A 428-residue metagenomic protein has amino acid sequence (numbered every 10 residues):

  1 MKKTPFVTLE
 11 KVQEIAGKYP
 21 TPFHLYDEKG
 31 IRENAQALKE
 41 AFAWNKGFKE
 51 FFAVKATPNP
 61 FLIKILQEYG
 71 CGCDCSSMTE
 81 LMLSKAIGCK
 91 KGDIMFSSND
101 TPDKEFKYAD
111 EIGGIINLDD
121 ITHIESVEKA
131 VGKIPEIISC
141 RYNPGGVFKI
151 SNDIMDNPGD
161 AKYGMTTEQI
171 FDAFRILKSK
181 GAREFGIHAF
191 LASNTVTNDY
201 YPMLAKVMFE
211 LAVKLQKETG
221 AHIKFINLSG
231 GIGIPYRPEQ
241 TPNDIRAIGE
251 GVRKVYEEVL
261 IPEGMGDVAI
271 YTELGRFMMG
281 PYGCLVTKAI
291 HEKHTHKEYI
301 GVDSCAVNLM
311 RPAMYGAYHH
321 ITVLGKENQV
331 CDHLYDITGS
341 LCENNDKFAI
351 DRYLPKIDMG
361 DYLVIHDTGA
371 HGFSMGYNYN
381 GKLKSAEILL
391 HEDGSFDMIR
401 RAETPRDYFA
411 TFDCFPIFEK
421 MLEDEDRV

Functional and structural regions predicted by a protein language model:
M1-E136, F171-D172, L177-S179, R183 (+3 more regions): A charged N-terminal "starter" segment
I31, K55, S77, A109 (+6 more regions): Conserved, mostly hydrophobic/aromatic
P58-F61, P102, V147-F148, S193-T197 (+5 more regions): Flexible loop/turn segments at secondary-structure boundaries
I63, A86, F106-Y108, V127-A130 (+6 more regions): Short acidic, glycine/serine/threonine-rich loops at helix termini
G72, M95, N117, S139-R141 (+8 more regions): Structured core elements
G132-V147: Glycine-rich, aromatic-flanked loop segments that form ligand/cofactor-binding clefts across common enzyme folds
P144-H291: Active-site loop/helix belt of alpha/beta enzymes
L260, M265-V428: Charged (often Lys/Glu-rich) extended helix/loop segments that serve as interaction or gating elements
